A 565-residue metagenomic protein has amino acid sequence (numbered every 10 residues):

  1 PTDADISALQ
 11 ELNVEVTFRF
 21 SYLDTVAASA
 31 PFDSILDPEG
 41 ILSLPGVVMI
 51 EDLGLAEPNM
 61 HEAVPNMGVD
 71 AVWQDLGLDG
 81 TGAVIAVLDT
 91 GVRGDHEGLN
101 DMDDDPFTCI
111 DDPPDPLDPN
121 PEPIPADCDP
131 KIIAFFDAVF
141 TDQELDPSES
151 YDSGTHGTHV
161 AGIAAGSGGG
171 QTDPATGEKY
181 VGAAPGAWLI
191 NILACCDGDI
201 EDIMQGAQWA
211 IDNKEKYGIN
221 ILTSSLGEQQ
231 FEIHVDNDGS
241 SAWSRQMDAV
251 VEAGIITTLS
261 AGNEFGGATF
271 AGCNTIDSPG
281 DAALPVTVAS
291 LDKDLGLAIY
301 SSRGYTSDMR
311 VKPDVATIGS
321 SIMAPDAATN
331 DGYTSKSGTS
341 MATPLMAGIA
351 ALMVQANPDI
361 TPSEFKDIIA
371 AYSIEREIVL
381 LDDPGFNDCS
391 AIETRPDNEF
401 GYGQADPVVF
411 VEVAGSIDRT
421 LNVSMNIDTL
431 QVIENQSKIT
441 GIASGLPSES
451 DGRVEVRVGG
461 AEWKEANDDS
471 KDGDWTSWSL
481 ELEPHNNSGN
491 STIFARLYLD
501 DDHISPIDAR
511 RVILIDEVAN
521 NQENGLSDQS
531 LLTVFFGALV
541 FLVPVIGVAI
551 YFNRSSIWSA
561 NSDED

Functional and structural regions predicted by a protein language model:
D3-A4, D79-T81, S167, N191-L284 (+2 more regions): Substrate-binding/access-modulating region of protease and related hydrolase catalytic domains
D3-V84, N100, D105-P106, A283: Autoinhibitory propeptides
W73-F136, Q143-E201, E215-N220, E252 (+4 more regions): Subtilisin-like serine protease catalytic core
A126-T141, I276-Q355: Extracellular S/T/G-rich loop segment that most often corresponds to the catalytic His/Ser-adjacent loop
A161-A164, I190-C195, T317-R395: Hydrolase catalytic cores
I219-T223, Q355-G445: C-terminal subdomain of the subtilisin-like protease fold in secreted/lumenal serine endopeptidases
M425-L430, Q436-L526: Long, low-complexity serine/threonine/glycine- and acidic-rich segments characteristic of extracellular
S555-D565: Cytoplasmic C-terminal tails of single-pass
